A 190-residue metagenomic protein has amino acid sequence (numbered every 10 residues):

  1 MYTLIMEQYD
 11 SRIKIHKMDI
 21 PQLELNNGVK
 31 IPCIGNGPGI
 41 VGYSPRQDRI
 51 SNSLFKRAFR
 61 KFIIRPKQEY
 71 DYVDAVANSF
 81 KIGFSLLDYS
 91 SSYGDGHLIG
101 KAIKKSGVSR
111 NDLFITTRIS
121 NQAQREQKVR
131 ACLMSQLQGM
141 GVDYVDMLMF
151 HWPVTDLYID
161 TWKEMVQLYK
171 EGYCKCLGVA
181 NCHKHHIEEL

Functional and structural regions predicted by a protein language model:
Y2-L113, D143, E164: N-terminal binding-site loop/beta-alpha segment at the start of enzyme catalytic domains that lines or forms
T3, T116-T117, T155, T161: Residue-identity detector for threonine
P21, F84-S85, N121, F150 (+1 more regions): Residue-level detector of alpha-helix boundaries and kinks
G39-V41, S90-S92, R118-Q122, F150-P153 (+1 more regions): Active-site beta-loop-alpha junctions enriched in small/polar residues
R60-I63, K67, Q124-L190: Glycine/proline-rich, positively charged, aromatic-decorated active-site loop/lid region on the catalytic face
G96-H97, A123-R125: Short active-site-adjacent helix-start/loop capping segments
K101-A102, S109, N121, I187-L190: Charge-rich, low-complexity amphipathic helices in intrinsically disordered tails/linkers adjacent to domains
L113-I115, L177: Hydrophobic/aromatic residues located in beta-strands of well-ordered beta-sheets within soluble catalytic
